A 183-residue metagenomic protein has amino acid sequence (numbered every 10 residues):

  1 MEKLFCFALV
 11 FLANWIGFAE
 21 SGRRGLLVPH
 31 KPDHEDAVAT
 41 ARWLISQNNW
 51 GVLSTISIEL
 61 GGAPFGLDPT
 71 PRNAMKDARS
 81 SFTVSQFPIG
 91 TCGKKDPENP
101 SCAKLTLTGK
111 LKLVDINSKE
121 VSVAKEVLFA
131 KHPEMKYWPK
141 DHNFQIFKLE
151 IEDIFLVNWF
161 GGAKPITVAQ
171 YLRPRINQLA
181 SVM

Functional and structural regions predicted by a protein language model:
E2-M183: Binding-site signature for planar aromatic cofactors or substrates
